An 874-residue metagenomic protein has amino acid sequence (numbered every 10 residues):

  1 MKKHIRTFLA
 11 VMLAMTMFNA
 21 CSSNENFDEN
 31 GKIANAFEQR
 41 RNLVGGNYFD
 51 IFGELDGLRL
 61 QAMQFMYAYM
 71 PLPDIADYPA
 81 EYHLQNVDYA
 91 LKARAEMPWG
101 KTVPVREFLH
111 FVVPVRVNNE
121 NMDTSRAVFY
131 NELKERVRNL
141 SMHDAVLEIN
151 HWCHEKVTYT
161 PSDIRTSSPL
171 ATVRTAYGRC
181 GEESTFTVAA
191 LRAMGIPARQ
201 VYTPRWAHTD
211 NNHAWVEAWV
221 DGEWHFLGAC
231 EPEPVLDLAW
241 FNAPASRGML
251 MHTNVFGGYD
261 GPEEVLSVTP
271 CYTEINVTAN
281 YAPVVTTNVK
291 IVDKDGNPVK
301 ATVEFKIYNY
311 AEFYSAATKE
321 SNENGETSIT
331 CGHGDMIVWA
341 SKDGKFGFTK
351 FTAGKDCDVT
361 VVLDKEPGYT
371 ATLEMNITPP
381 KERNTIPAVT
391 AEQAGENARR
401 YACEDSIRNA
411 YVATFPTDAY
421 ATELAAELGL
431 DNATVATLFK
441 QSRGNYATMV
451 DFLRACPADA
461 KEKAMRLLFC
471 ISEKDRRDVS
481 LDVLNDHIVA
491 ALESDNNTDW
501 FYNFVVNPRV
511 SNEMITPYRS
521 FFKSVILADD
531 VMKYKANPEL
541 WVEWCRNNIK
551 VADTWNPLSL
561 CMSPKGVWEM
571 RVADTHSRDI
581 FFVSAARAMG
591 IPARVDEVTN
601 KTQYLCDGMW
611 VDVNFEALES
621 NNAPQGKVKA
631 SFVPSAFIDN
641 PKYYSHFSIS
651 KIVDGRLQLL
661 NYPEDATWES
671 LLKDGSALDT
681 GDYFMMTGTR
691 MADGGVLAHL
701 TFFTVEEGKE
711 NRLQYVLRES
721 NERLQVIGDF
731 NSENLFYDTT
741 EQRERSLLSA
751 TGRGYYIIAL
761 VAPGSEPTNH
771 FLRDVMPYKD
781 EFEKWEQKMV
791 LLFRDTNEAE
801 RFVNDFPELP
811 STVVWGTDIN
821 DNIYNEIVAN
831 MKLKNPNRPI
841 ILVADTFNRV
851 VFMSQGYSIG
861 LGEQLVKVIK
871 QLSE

Functional and structural regions predicted by a protein language model:
N24-F27, E135-R136, L140, A145-H151 (+10 more regions): Hydrophobic/aromatic-rich core segments of domains that either
E25, G31-T175, N211, G395 (+2 more regions): Secondary-structure boundary elements
D221, N322-V338, K342-K345, F351-C357 (+3 more regions): Short Pro-Gly-centered beta-turn/loop motif in secreted/extracellular proteins
S267-N280, T352-V389, N621, A698-N731: Extracellular beta-sheet/turn segments enriched in Thr/Pro/Gly and aliphatic residues
L713-S749, H770, T817-D818, K867: N-terminal "domain-start" segment that seeds a small globular fold
S746-V775, K788-L792: Short active-site neighborhood of thiol/selenol oxidoreductases, capturing the structured segment around
N804-R838: Short, internal strand/loop/helix patches that form the active-site neighborhood or redox-interaction surface
N837-G856: A short, hydrophobic beta-strand/beta-hairpin element that forms part of a small beta-sheet core
